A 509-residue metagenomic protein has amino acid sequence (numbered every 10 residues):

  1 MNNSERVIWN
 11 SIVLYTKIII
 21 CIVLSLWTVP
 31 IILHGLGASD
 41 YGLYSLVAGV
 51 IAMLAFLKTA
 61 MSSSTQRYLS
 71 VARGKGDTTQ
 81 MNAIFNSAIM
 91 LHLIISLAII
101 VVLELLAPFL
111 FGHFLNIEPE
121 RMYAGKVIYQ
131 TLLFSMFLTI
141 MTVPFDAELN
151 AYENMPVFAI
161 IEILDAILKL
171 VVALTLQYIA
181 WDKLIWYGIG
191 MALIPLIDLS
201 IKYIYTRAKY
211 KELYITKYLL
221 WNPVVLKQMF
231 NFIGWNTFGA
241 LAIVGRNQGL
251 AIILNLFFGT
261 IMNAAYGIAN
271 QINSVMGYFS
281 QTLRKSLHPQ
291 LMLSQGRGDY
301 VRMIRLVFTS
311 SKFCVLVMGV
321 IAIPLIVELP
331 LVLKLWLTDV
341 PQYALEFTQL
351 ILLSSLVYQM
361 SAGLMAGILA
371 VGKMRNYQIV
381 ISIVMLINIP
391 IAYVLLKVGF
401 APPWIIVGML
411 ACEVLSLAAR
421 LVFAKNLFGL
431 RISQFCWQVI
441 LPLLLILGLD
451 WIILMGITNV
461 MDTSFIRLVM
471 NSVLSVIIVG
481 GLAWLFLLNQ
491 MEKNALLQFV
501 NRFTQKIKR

Functional and structural regions predicted by a protein language model:
M1-N3, V7, L184-G188, K202-N247 (+5 more regions): Interhelical loop/hinge segments that connect adjacent transmembrane helices in multipass membrane
S4, I8, F134-L164, L174 (+4 more regions): Membrane-interface junctions at transmembrane-helix termini in multi-pass inner-membrane proteins
R6-V71, L97-E104, S135, L170 (+2 more regions): Signature of the first transmembrane helix
W9-S25, G190-K202, T206, N222-L293 (+3 more regions): Transmembrane helical elements of multi-pass membrane transporters/channels
V29-M53, I84, L184-I189, V224-I233 (+3 more regions): Interfacial/gating helices of multi-pass transporter permease domains
T59-K75, A151, Y210-I215, A269 (+2 more regions): Helix-loop junctions and terminal segments of transmembrane helices in multi-pass membrane transport/translocation
I160-Y210, F232, S382-I387, A401-F423 (+2 more regions): Hydrophobic alpha-helical transmembrane segments
K425-C436, W451-R509: Membrane-proximal transmembrane or re-entrant/amphipathic helices at the cytosolic face
